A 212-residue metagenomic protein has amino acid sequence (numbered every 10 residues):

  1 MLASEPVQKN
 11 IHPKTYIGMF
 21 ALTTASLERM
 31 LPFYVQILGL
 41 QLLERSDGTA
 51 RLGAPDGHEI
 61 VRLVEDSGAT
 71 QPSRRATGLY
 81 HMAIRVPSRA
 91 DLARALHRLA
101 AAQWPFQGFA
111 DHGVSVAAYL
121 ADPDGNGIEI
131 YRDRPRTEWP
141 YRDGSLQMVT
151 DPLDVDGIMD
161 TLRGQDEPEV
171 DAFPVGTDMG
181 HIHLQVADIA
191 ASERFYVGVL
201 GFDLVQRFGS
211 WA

Functional and structural regions predicted by a protein language model:
M1-E28, H81-I84, T137-A190: N-terminal beta-strand motif that seeds the catalytic metal site of vicinal oxygen chelate
L2-A3, K14-T15, A21-E28, A83-G127 (+2 more regions): Vicinal oxygen chelate
Y16, S46, G78, V114: Exposed loop/turn and edge beta-strand positions of beta-sandwich/beta-sheet ligand-binding modules
I17-F20, T24, L40, L52 (+5 more regions): Short, structured motif recognition centered on aromatic/hydrophobic residues
V35-I37, A95-L99, G198: Short amphipathic alpha-helices in soluble, non-transmembrane regions that often serve as interface/regulatory elements
Q41-A76, G127-R134, D203-A212: Conserved short beta-strand elements that form part of the metal-binding/catalytic scaffold of enzyme active sites
F106-G108, D166-A172, S192, F202-D203: Short helix-to-loop capping/linker segments positioned immediately adjacent to catalytic or ligand/cofactor-binding
G180, A190-A212: Structured core of small recognition/catalytic domains
